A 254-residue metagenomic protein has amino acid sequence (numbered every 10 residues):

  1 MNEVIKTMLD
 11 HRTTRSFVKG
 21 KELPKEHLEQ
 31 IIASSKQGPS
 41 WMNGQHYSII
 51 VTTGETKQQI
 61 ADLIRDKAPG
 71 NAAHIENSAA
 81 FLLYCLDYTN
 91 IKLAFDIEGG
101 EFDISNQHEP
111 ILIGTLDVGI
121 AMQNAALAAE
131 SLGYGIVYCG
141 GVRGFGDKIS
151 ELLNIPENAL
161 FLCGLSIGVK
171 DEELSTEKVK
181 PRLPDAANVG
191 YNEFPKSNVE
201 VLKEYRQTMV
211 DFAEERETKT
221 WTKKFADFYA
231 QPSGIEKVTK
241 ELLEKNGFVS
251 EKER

Functional and structural regions predicted by a protein language model:
M1-R254: Acidic, surface-exposed loops and disordered segments
